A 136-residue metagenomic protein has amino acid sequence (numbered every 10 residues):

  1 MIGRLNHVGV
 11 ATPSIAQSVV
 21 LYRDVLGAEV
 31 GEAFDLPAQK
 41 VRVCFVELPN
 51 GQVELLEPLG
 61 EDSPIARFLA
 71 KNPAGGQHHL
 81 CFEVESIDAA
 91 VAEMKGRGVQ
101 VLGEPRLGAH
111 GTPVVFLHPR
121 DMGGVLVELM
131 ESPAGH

Functional and structural regions predicted by a protein language model:
M1-V19, G75-V84, P133-H136: N-terminal beta-strand motif that seeds the catalytic metal site of vicinal oxygen chelate
I2, V10-Q52, A90-T112, L117: Core segments of cupin and vicinal oxygen chelate
Q52-G76: Helix-adjacent hinge/juxtasegments
V53-E54, D121-L126: Short, charged/polar, Gly/Pro-enriched secondary-structure boundary elements
E57, P119, E131: Pocket-edge structural micro-motifs
D62-S63, G108, S132: Serine-centered coil/turn micro-motif
P73-R97: Mid-chain, well-packed structural core segment of small domains
